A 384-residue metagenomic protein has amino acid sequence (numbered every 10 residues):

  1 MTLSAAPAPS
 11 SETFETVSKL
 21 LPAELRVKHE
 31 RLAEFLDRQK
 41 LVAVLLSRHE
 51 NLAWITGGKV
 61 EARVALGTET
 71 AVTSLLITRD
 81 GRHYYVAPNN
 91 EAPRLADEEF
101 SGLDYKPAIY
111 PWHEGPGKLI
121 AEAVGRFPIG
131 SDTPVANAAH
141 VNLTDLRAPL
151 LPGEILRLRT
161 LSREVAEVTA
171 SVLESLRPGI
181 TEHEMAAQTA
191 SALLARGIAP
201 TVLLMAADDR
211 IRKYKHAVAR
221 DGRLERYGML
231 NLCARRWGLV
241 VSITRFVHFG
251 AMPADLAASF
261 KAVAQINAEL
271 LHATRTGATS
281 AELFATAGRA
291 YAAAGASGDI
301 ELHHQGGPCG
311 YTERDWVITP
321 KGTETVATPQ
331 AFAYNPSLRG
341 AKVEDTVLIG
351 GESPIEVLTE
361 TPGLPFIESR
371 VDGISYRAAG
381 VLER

Functional and structural regions predicted by a protein language model:
M1-R384: Active-site neighborhoods and metal-handling regions in enzymes and metal-associated proteins
